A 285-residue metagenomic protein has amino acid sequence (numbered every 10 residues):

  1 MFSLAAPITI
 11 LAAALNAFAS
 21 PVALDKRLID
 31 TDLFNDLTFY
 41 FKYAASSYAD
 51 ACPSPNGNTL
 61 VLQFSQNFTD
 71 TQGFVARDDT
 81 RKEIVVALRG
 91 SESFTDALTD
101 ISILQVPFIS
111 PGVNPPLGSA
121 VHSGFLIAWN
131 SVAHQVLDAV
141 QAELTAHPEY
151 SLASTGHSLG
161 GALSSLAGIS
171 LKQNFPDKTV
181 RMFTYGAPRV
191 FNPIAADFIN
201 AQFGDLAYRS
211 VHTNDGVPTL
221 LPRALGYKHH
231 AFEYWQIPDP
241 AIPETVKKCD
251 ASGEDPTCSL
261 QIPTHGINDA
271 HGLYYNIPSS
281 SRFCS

Functional and structural regions predicted by a protein language model:
M1-A23: Fungal secretory targeting signals
F18-T155, L159-S285: Non-catalytic, mobile gating and regulatory segments of ester bond hydrolases
